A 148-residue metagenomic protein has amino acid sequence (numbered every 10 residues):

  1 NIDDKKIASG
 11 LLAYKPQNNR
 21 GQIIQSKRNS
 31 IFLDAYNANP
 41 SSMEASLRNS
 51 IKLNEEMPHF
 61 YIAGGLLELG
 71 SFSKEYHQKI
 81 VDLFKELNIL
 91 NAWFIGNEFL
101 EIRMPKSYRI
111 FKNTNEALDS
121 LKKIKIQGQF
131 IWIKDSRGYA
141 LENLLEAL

Functional and structural regions predicted by a protein language model:
N1-L148: ATP-dependent carboxylate-amine ligase
